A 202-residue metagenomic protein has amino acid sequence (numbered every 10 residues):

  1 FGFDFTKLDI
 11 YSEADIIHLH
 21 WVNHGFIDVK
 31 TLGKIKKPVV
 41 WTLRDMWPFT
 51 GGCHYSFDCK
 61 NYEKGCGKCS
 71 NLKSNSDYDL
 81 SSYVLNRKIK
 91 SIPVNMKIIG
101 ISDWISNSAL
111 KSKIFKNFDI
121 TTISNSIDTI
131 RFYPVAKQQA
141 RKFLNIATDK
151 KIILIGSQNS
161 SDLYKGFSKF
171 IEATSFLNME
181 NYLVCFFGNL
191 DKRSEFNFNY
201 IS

Functional and structural regions predicted by a protein language model:
F1-D4, L72-L80, S202: A short, charged, and often flexible helix/loop element on the N-terminal side of the glycosyltransferase catalytic
F1-I16, K60, Y200-I201: A conserved catalytic-core segment of Leloir-type glycosyltransferases
K7-F26, P38-R44: Short N-terminal targeting/anchoring amphipathic segment
T50-Y55, N75-T122, I127-K137: A short, active-site helix/loop in glycosyltransferases that binds the activated sugar's phosphate group
I99, A147-K165, I171-T174: Conserved donor-binding/catalytic core segment of Leloir-type glycosyltransferases
I101, I123-S126, I155-N159, F187-N189 (+1 more regions): Short hydrophobic "strand-cap" motifs at the C-terminus of beta-strands
V135-I152: Nucleotide-sugar donor-binding and catalytic loop/hinge architecture of NDP-sugar-dependent glycosyltransferases
M179-S202: Nucleotide-activated donor-binding/catalytic signature segment of Leloir-type glycosyltransferases, i.e., the conserved
